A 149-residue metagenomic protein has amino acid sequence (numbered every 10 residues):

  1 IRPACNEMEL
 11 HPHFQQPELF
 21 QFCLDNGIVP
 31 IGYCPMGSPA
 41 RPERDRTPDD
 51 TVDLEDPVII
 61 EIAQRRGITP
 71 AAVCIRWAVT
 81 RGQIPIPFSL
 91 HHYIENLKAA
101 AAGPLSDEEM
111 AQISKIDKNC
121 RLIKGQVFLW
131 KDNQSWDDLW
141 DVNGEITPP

Functional and structural regions predicted by a protein language model:
I1-P149: Beta/alpha (TIM)-barrel catalytic core signal, keyed to glycine-rich beta->alpha loops juxtaposed to Asp/Glu that bind
